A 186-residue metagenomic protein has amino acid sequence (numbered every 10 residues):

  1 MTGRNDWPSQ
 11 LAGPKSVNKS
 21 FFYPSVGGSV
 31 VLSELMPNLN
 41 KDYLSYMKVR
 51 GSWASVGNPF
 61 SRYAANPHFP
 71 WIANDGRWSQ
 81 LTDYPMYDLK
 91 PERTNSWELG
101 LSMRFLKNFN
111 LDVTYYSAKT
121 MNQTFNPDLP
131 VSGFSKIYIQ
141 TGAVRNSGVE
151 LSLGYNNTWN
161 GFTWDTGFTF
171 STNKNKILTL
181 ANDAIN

Functional and structural regions predicted by a protein language model:
M1-N186: Extracellular/periplasmic, surface-exposed regions of secreted and cell-surface proteins
